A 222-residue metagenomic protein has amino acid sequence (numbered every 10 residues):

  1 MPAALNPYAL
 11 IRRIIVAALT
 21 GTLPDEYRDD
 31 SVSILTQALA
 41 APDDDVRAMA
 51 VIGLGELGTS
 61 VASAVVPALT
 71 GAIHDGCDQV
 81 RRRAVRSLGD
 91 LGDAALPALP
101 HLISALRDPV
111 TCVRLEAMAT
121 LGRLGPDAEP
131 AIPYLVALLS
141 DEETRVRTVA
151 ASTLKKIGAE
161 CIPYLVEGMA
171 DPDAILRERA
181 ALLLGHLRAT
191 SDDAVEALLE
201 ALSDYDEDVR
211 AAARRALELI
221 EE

Functional and structural regions predicted by a protein language model:
P2-S33: N-terminal "cap/leader" segments of large eukaryotic alpha-helical scaffolds
Y8, P42-D43, G76-C77, P109-V110 (+3 more regions): Short inter-helical turns and helix N-cap capping residues of alpha-solenoid HEAT/ARM repeat scaffolds
I11-I15, D45-R47, Q79-R81, C112-R114 (+3 more regions): Positions within the helices of HEAT/ARM-like alpha-solenoid repeats
E26-A38, S60-H74, D93-R107, D127-S140 (+3 more regions): Amphipathic alpha-helical scaffolding segments comprising HEAT/armadillo-like alpha-solenoid repeats
A119, T144, T148-S152, P163: Alpha-helical adaptor scaffolds
D206-E222: Eukaryotic acidic, Ser/Thr-rich intrinsically disordered low-complexity regions
